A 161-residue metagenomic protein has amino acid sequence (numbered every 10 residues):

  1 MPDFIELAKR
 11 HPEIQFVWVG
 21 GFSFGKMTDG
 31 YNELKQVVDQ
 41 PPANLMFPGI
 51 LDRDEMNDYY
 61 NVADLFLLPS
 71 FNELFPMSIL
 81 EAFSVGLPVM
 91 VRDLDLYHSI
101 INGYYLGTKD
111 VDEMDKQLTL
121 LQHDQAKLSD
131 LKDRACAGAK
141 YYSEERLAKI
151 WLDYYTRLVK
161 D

Functional and structural regions predicted by a protein language model:
M1-R10, D29: A conserved mid-protein helix/loop that constitutes part of the nucleotide-sugar donor-binding site
Q15-E33, G49: Glycosyltransferase donor-sugar binding loop
Y31-D54: Nucleotide-activated donor-binding/catalytic signature segment of Leloir-type glycosyltransferases, i.e., the conserved
I50, D58-A63: Short alpha-helical donor nucleotide-sugar binding micro-motif in glycosyltransferases
F71: Aromatic "clamp/platform" in nucleotide-sugar-dependent glycosyltransferases that forms part of the donor/acceptor
I79, S84, P88-V91: Short hydrophobic beta-strand element within catalytic cores of glycosyltransferases and related nucleotide-activated
G103-D112, T119-Q125: Conserved acidic donor-binding segment of nucleotide-sugar-dependent glycosyltransferases
E144-D161: C-terminal alpha-helical cap of glycosyltransferases
